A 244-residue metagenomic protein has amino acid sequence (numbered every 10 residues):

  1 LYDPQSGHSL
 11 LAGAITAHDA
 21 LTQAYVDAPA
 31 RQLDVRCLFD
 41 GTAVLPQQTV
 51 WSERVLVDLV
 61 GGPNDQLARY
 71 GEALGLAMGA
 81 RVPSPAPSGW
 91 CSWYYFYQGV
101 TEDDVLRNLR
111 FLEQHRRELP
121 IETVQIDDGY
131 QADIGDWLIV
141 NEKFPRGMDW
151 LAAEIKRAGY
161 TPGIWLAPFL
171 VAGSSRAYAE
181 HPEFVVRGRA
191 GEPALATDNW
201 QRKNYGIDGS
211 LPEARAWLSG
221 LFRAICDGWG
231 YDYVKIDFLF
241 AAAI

Functional and structural regions predicted by a protein language model:
L1-E122, Y233: Carbohydrate-recognition beta-sandwich/jelly-roll modules in extracellular/periplasmic carbohydrate-active proteins
C37-V44, L119, Q131-A132, G173-E180 (+1 more regions): Mature catalytic domains of secreted/periplasmic carbohydrate-active enzymes
P87-V105, Y130-R146, N199-S219, F240-I244: The substrate-binding groove and active-site-proximal loops of carbohydrate-active enzymes, especially glycoside
C91-W93, Q125-D127, G163-A167, D237-L239: A cross-family glycoside hydrolase active-site/sugar-binding cleft signature
R107-Q114, R146-A153, R157, G220 (+1 more regions): Alpha-helical scaffolding segments of alpha/beta enzyme cores, especially the outer helices of TIM-barrel or partial
D127-H181: Acidic/aromatic-lined carbohydrate-recognition and catalytic surfaces of CAZymes acting on diverse glycans
I155, A214-I244: Active-site and adjacent substrate-binding regions of carbohydrate-active enzymes
I164, P168-G228: Active-site-adjacent "subsite" loops/lids of carbohydrate-active enzymes
